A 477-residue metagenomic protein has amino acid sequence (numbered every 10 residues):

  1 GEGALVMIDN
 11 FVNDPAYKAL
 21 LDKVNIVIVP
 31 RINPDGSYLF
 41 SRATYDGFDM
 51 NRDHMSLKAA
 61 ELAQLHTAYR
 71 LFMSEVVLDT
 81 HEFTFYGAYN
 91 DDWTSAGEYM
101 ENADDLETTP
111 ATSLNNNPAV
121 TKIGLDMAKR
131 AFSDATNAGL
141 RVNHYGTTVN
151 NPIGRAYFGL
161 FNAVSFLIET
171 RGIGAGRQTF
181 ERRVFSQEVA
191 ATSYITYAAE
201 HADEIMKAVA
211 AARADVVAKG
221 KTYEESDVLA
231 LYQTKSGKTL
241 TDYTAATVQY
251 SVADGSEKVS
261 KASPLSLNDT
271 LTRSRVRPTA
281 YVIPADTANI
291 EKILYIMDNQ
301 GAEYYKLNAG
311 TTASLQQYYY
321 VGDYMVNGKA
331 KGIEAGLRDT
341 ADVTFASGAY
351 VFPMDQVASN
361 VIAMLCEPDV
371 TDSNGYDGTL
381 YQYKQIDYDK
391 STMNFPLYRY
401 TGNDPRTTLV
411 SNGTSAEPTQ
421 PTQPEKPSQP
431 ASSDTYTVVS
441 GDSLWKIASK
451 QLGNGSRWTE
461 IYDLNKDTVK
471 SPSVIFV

Functional and structural regions predicted by a protein language model:
G1-P430: Structured catalytic-domain cores with a bias toward divalent-metal coordination
V27, T435-V439, K446, E460-D463 (+1 more regions): Soluble periplasmic/extracytoplasmic beta-strand elements of cell-envelope proteins
D35, W445, D467: Glycine-centered loop/turn positions within well-structured domains that cap or flank conserved ligand/cofactor-binding
T44-D46, M50, A448, N465 (+1 more regions): Glycine-rich, flexible loop/turn motifs
E425-G455: Primarily a LysM-type cell-wall glycan-binding module
N454-V477: Extracellular LysM carbohydrate-binding repeats and other cell-envelope/extracellular binding modules
